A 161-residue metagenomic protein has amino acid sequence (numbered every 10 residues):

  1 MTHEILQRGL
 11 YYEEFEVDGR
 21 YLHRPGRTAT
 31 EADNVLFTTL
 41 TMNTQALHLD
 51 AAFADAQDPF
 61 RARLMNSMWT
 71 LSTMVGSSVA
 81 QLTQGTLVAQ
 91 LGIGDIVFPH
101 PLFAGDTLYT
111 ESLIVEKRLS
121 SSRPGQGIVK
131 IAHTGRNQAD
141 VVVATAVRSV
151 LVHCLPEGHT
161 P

Functional and structural regions predicted by a protein language model:
M1-G92, E157-P161: Hot-dog-fold acyl-thioester-processing enzymes
M1-V17, F98-T107, E111-P161: HotDog/MaoC-like acyl-thioester-processing domains
